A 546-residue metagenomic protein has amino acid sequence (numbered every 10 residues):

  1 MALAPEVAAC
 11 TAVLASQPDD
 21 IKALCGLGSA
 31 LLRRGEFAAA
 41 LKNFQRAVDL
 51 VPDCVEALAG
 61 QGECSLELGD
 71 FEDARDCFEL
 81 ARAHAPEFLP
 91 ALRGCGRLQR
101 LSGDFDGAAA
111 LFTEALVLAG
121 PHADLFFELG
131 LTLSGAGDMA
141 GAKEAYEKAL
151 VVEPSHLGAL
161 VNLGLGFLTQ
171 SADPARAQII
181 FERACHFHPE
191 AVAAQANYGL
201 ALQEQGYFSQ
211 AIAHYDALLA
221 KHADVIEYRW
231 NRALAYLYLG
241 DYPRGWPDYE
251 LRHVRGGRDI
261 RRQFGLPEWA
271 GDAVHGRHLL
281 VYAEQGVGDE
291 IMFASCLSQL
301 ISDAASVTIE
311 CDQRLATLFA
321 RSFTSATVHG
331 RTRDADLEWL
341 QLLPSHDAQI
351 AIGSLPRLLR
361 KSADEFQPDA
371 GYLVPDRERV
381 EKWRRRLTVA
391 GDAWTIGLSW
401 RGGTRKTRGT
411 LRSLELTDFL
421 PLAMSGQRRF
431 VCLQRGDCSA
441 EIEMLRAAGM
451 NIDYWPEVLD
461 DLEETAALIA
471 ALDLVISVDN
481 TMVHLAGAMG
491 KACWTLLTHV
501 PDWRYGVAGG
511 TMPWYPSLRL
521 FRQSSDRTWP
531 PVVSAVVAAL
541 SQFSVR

Functional and structural regions predicted by a protein language model:
M1-L474, D479-R546: Alpha-helical solenoid repeat scaffolds of the TPR/TPR-like class and their adjacent stem/linker regions that mediate
